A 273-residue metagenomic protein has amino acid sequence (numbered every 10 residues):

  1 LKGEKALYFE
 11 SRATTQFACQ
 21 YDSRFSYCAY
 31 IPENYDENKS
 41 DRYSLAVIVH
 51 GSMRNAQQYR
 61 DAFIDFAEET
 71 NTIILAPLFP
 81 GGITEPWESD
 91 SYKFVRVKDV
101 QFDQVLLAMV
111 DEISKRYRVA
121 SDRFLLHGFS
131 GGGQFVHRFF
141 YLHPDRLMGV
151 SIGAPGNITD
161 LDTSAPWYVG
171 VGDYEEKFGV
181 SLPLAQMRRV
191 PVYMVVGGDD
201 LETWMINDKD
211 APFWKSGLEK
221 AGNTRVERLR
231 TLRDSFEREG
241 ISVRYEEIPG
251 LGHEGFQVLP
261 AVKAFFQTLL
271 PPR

Functional and structural regions predicted by a protein language model:
L1-L45, Q58, H127-F129, Q134 (+6 more regions): A domain-start/cap signature at the N-terminus of enzymes
D22-S23, K98-L106, A165, T224-R225 (+1 more regions): Phosphate/oxyanion-binding active-site loops and adjacent basic polyanion-contact surfaces
S23-F25, D41-D122: Serine-hydrolase catalytic machinery in alpha/beta-hydrolase-like enzymes
Y43, V47-V49, G153, V196 (+1 more regions): Alpha/beta-hydrolase
L78-G82, G156, L251: Short beta-to-alpha linker loops that shape the active-site pocket of alpha/beta-hydrolase fold enzymes
R138-M148: Conserved hydrolase catalytic core segment
G149, A154-E239: The feature captures the conserved acid-bearing segment of alpha/beta-hydrolase catalytic domains
V226-R273: C-terminal catalytic histidine-bearing segment of alpha/beta-hydrolase fold enzymes
